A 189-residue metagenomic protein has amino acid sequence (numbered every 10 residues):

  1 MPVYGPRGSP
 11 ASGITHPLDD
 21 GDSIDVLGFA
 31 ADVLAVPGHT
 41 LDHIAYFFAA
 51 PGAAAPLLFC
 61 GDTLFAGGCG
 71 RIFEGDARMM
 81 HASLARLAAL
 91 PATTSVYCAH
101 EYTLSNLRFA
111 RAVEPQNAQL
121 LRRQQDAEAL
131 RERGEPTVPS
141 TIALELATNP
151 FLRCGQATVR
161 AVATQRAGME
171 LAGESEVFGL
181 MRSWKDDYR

Functional and structural regions predicted by a protein language model:
M1-G5: Active-site metal-binding motif and surrounding structural segment of the metallo-beta-lactamase
S9: Active-site-proximal loop/turn and secondary-structure-junction residues that shape catalytic pockets, frequently
S12-E114, G179-R182: Catalytic core of the metallo-beta-lactamase
A85-S95, L104-R189: Accessory terminal helices/loops
